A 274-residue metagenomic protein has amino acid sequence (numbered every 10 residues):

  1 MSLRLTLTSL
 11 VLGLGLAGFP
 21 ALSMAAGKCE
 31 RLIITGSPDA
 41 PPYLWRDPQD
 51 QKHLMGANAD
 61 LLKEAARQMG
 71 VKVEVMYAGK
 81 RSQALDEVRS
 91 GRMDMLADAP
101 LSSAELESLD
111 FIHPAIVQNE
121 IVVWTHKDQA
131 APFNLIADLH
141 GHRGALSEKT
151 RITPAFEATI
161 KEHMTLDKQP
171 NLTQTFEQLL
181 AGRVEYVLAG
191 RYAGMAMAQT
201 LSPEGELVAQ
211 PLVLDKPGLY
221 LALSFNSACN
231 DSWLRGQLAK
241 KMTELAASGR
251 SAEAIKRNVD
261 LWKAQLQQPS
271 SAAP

Functional and structural regions predicted by a protein language model:
A26-P100, A104-S108: Extracytoplasmic small-molecule ligand-binding "clamshell" domains of the periplasmic binding protein/Venus flytrap
E30-P38, L44, M55, I136-T150 (+1 more regions): Short loop->beta-strand "edge-of-pocket" segments that line small-molecule binding or catalytic clefts across diverse
S37-P38, Q118-V122, P203-A239, L261-A273: Periplasmic-binding protein-like
G56-Q68, T150, A222-L261: Extended ligand-binding regions for polar small-molecule ligands
R67, Y77, S82-D94, F111 (+3 more regions): Short helices/loops that flank or line small-molecule/ion binding pockets
K72, R151-M164, G205-E206, K240-P274: Ligand-binding clefts/hinges and TM-proximal coupling segments of bilobed small-molecule sensing domains
S82, A99-E107, E157, E185-E206 (+1 more regions): A ligand-binding cleft/hinge motif common to bilobed small-molecule-binding domains
T125-G144, S232: Flexible hinge/capping segments at coil-to-helix
